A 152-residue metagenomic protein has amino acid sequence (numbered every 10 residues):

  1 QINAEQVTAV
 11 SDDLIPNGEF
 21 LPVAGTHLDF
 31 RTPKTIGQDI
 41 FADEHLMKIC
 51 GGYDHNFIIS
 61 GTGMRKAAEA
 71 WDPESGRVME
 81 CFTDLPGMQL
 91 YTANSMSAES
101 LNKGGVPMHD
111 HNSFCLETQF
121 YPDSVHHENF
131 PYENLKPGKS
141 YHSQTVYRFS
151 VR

Functional and structural regions predicted by a protein language model:
Q1-R152: An exposed, glycine/acidic-rich loop-and-rim segment of catalytic or binding clefts
